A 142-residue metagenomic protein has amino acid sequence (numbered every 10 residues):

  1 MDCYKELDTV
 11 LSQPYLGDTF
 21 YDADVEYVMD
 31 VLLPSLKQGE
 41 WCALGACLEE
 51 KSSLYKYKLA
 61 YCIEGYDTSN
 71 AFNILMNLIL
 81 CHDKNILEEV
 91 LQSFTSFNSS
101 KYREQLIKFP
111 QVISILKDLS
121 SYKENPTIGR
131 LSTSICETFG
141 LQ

Functional and structural regions predicted by a protein language model:
M1-A23: N-terminal leader/targeting peptides and immediately adjacent processing regions
D2, F109-Q142: Eukaryotic acidic, Ser/Thr-rich intrinsically disordered low-complexity regions
D2-K5, C81-F94: Conserved long hydrophobic alpha-helices within structured protein cores
D2-T9, P34-C47, T68-L80, S100-K117: Amphipathic alpha-helical scaffolding segments comprising HEAT/armadillo-like alpha-solenoid repeats
L16-S35, K56-T68, N77, E88-E104 (+1 more regions): Structural detector for internal amphipathic alpha-helices that build alpha-solenoid repeat scaffolds
C42-E49, L54-K58: Active-site-flanking structural segment that lines cofactor/substrate pockets
K51-S52, H82-I86, S121-N125: Short inter-helical turns and helix N-cap capping residues of alpha-solenoid HEAT/ARM repeat scaffolds
